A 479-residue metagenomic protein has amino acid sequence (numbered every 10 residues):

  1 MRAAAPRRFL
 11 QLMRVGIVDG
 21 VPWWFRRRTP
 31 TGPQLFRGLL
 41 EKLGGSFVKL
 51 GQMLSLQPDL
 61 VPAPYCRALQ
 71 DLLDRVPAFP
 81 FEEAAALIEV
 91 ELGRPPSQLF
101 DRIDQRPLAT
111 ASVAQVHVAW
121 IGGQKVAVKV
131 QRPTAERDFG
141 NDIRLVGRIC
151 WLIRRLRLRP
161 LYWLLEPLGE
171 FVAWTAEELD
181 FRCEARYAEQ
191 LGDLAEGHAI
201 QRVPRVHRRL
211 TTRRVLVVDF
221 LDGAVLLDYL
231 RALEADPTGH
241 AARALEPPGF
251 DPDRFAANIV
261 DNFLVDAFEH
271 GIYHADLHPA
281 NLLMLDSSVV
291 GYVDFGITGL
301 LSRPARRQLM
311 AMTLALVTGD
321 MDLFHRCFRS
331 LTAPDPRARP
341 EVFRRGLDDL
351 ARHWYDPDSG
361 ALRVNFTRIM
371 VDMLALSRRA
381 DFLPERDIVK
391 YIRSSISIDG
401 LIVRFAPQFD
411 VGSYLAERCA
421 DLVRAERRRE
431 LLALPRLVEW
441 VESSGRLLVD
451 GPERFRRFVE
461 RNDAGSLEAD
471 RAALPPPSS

Functional and structural regions predicted by a protein language model:
M1-Q115, A119-G122, V126, R137-V172: N-terminal accessory/targeting segments that precede structured cores
R2, R28-T31, T212, L221-G223 (+2 more regions): Helix-rich C-lobe and terminal helical cap/extension of kinase-like folds
E41-Y65, G147, V215, Q408-G412 (+3 more regions): Structured, non-catalytic alpha/beta "coupling" segments that mediate domain-domain communication and provide generic
G44-V48, G147-C150, E189-G192, I392-I402: Short, amphipathic alpha-helical segments that act as regulatory/interfacial helices in nucleotide-processing proteins
Q70-P77, E89, E136-N141, I149-Y273 (+7 more regions): ATP-dependent phospho-/nucleotidyl transfer catalytic cores
P96-L108, G197-V215, P279, Y414: Long, charged, glycine-rich C-terminal linkers/tails
K129-Q131: Conserved beta3-strand ATP-binding lysine motif
L277-M284: Hydrophobic residue at the +6 position relative to the catalytic HRD Asp in the kinase catalytic loop
